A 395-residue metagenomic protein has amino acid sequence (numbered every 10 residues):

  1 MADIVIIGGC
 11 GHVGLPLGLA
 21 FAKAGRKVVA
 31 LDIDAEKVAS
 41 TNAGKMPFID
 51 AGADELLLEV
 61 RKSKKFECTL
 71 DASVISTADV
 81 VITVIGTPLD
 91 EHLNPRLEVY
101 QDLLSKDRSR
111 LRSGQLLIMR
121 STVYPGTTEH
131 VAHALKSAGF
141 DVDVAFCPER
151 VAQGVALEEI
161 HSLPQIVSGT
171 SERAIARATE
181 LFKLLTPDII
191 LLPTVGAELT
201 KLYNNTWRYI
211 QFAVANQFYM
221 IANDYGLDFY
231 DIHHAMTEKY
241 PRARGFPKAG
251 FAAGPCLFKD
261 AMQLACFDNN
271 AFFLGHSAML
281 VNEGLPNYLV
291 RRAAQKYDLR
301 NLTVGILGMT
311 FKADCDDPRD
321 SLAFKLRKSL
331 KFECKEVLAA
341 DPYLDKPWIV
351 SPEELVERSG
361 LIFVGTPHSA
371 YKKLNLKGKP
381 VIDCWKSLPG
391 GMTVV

Functional and structural regions predicted by a protein language model:
M1-V395: Structural/interface elements that position substrates and couple domains in central-metabolism enzymes
